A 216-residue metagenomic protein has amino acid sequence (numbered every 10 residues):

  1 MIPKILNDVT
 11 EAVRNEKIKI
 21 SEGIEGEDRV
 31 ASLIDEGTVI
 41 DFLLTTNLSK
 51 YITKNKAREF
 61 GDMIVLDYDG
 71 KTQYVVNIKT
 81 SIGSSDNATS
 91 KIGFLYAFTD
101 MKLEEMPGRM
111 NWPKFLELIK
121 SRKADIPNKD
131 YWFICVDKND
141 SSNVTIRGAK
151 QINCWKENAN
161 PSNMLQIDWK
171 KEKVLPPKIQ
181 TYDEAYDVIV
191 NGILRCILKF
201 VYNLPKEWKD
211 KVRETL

Functional and structural regions predicted by a protein language model:
M1-E59, Y68, T80-L216: Nucleic-acid endonuclease domains
M63, Y74-I82: Conserved catalytic cores of phosphodiester-cleaving nucleases, focusing on short active-site segments
G70-T72: Short acidic/polar mixed-charge low-complexity motifs
